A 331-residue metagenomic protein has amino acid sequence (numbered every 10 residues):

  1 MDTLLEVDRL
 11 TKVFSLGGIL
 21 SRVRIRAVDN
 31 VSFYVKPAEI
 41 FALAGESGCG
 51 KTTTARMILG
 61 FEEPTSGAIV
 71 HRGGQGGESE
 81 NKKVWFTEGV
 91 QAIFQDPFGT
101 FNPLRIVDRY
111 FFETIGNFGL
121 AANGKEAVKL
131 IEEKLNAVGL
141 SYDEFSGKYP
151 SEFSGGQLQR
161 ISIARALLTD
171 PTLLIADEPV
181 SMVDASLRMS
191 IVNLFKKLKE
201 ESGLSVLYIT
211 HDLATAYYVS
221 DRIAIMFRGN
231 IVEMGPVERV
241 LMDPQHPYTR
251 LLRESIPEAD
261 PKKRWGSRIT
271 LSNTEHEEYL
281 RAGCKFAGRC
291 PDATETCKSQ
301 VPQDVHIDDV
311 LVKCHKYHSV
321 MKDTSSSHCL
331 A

Functional and structural regions predicted by a protein language model:
A44-E46: The feature captures the beta-strand-to-loop junction immediately N-terminal to the Walker
L59: Helix-to-loop junction immediately C-terminal to a conserved catalytic motif
G67-E78, F86: Conserved ABC transporter NBD signature motif
Y149-F153, Q157: Conserved ABC ATPase signature
L168-T172: A short, proline-enriched helix->beta-strand linker immediately N-terminal to the Walker B motif in ABC-type P-loop
V183, L187-K262: P-loop NTP-binding/switch modules centered on Walker-like glycine-rich loops
P236-A331: Charged, flexible cofactor/metal-binding loops and thiol motifs
